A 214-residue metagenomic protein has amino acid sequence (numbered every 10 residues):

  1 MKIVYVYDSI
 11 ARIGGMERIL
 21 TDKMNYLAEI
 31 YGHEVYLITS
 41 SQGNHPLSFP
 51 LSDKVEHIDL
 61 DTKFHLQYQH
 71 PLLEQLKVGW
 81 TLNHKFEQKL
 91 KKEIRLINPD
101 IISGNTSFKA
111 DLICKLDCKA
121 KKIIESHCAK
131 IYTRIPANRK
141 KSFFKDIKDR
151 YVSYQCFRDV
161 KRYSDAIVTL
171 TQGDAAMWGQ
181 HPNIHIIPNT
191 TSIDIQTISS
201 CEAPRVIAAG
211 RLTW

Functional and structural regions predicted by a protein language model:
I3, I101-S103, L116-A137, I147 (+1 more regions): Active-site proximal beta-strand in glycosyltransferases
V4, S199-W214: Conserved donor-binding/catalytic core segment of Leloir-type glycosyltransferases
Y5-I13, Y26, I30-K77, M177: N-terminal strand-loop element at the rim of the active site of nucleotide-sugar-dependent glycosyltransferases
D8, T62, T106-S107, S126-K130 (+2 more regions): Histidine-centered beta-alpha loop that forms part of the nucleotide-sugar donor binding/catalytic region in diverse
R12, S192, R211-W214: Nucleotide-sugar-dependent glycosyltransferase donor-binding/catalytic pocket residues
Q88-K92, K130-Y132, F144-A166: Membrane-proximal helix-turn-helix segments that form the acceptor-binding/catalytic region of lipid-linked
L90-K109, I123: Short N-terminal targeting/anchoring amphipathic segment
G173, T190: Carbohydrate-associated surface elements
